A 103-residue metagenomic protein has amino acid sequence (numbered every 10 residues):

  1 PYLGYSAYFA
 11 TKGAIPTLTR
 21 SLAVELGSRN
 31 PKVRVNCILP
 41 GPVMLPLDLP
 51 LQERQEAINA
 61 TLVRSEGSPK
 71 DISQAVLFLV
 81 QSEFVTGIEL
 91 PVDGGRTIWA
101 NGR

Functional and structural regions predicted by a protein language model:
Y2-S6, R64: Active-site loop immediately N-terminal to the catalytic Tyr-X3-Lys motif of short-chain dehydrogenase/reductase
L3, R29-V33, I88: Active-site loop of short-chain dehydrogenase/reductase
Y8, P16: Catalytic tyrosine of NAD(P)H-dependent dehydrogenase/reductases that use a Tyr as the general acid/base
T11, T19: Active-site helix of classical SDR
V24-S28: Alpha-helical segment proximal to the catalytic Tyr-Lys
V35-I38, D48, G87, V92: Hydrophobic structural elements of the Rossmann-like NAD(P)H-binding subdomain that define the short-chain
C37-T61, W99-R103: A glycine/serine/threonine-rich, flexible loop-to-helix segment that serves as the NAD(P) cofactor-binding "lid"
S68-V92, T97: C-terminal substrate-recognition "lid" of short-chain dehydrogenase/reductases
